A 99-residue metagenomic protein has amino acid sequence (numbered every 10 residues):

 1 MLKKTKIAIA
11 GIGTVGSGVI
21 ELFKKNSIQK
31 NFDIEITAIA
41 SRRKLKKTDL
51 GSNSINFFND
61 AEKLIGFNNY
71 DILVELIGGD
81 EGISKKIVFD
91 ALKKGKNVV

Functional and structural regions predicted by a protein language model:
K3-T5: Nucleotide donor/acceptor-binding cores
I7-I9: Hydrophobic Val/Ile/Leu positions in short beta-strands of Rossmann-like dinucleotide-binding domains
I12: Glycine-rich Rossmann-fold phosphate-binding loop(s) that bind the pyrophosphate of adenine dinucleotide cofactors
G16-S17: N-terminal Rossmann-fold NAD(P) dinucleotide-binding loop
I20-F23: Catalytic-loop region of hydrolases
K25-L50: NAD(P)-binding Rossmann-fold cofactor-contacting core
I55-I72, I77-D80: A structured beta-alpha segment of the ubiquitous adenosine-cofactor-binding alpha/beta core
K86-V99: Beta-strand-loop-alpha-helix segment that lines the small-molecule cofactor/substrate pocket of alpha/beta enzymes
